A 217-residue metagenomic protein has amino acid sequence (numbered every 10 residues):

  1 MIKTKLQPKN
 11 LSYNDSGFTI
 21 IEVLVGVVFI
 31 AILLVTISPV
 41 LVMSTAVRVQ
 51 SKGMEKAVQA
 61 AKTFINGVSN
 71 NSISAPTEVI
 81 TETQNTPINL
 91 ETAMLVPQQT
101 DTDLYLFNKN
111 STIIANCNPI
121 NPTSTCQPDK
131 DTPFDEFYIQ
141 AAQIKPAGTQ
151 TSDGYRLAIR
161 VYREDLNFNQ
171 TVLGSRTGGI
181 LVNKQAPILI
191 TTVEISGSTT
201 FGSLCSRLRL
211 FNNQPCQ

Functional and structural regions predicted by a protein language model:
M1-F18: N-terminal leader/signal peptides at the extreme start of proteins
K9-L11, A31-I32, V40, K56 (+2 more regions): Residue-level signal for the start and early helices of compact helical domains
N10-L11, V25-G26, L33, N121-C126: A generic short-segment signal for beta-strand/edge and adjacent turn/coil regions
F18-F64: Aliphatic-rich helix starts adjacent to a transmembrane/signal segment
I65-Q217: Low-complexity, Gly/Pro-rich coil/beta segments used as flexible assembly/activation regions
